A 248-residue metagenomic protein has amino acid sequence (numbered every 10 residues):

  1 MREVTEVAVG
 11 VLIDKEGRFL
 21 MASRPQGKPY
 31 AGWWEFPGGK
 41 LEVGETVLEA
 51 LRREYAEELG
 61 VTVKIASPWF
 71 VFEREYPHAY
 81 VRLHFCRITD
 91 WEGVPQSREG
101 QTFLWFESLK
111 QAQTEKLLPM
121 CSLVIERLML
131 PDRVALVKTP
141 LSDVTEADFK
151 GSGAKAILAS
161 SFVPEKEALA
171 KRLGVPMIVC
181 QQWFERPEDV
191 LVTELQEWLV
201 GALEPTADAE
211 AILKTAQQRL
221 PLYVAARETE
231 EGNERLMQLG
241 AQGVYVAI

Functional and structural regions predicted by a protein language model:
M1-F19: Conserved N-terminal beta-strand and adjoining loop/helix that marks the start of the Nudix/MutT-like hydrolase domain
R18-E57, F70, P176: Conserved Nudix-box catalytic region and its N-terminal flanking loop in Nudix hydrolases and closely related
V61-V71: A short coil-to-beta-strand element that immediately follows conserved catalytic motifs
F72-V94, C121-V124: Active-site-adjacent beta-strand/loop module that shapes the phosphate/pyrophosphate-binding cleft
D90, Q96-A147, S152-G153, G243-V246: Nudix hydrolase/Nudix homology domain
R133-S142, K155-A159, M177-Q182, W198-A202 (+2 more regions): Hydrophobic faces of well-ordered beta-strands that scaffold small-molecule active sites in alpha/beta enzyme cores
A159-G174, W183-D189, L203-Q218, E231-N233: Active-site-adjacent beta->alpha loops and helix N-cap segments on the catalytic face of soluble alpha/beta enzymes
E197-D208, E231-I248: Glycine-rich phosphate-binding active-site loops on the catalytic face of alpha/beta enzymes
